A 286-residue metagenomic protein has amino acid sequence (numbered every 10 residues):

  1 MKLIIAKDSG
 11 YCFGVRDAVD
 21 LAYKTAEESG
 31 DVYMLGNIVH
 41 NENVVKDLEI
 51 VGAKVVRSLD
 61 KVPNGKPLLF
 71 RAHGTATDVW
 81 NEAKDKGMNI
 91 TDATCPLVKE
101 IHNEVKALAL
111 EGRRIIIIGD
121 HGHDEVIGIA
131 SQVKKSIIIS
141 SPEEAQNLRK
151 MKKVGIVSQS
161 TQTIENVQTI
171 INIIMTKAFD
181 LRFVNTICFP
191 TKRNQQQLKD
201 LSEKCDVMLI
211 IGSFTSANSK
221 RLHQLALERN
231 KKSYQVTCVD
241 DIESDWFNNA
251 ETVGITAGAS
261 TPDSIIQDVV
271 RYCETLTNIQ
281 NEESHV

Functional and structural regions predicted by a protein language model:
M1-V286: The feature marks the mature, well-folded catalytic cores of soluble enzymes
